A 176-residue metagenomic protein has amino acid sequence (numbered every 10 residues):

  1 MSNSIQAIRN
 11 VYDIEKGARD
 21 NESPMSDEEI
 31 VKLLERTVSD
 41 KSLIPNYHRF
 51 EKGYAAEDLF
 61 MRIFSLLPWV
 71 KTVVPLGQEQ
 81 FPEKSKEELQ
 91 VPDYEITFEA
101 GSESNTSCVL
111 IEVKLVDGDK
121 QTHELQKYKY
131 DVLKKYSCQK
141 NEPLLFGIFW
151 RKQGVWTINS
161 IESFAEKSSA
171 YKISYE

Functional and structural regions predicted by a protein language model:
M1-Y12, G17-Q80, Q139: Acidic-basic catalytic patches of nuclease active cores, encompassing PD-(D/E)XK and other metal-cofactor nuclease
P45-R49, K84-S85, D119-L125: Short, flexible/disordered intra-domain loops and linkers
F64, D93-F98, S104-G118: Conserved catalytic cores of phosphodiester-cleaving nucleases, focusing on short active-site segments
S65-W69, E99-G101, K134-N141, E162-E166: Short, surface-exposed basic-aromatic patches at helix termini and helix-loop junctions that form
V74-S104: Active-site metal-binding core of divalent-cation-utilizing nuclease and nuclease-like domains
L76-Q78, F146-Q153: Acidic carboxylate-rich catalytic motifs and surrounding loops in phosphoryl-/glycosyl-chemistry enzymes
G118-F149: Short, charged, amphipathic alpha-helix that recurs within catalytic cores of restriction-modification and other
F149-E176: Domain-level recognition of nuclease-like catalytic cores that cleave nucleotide substrates
